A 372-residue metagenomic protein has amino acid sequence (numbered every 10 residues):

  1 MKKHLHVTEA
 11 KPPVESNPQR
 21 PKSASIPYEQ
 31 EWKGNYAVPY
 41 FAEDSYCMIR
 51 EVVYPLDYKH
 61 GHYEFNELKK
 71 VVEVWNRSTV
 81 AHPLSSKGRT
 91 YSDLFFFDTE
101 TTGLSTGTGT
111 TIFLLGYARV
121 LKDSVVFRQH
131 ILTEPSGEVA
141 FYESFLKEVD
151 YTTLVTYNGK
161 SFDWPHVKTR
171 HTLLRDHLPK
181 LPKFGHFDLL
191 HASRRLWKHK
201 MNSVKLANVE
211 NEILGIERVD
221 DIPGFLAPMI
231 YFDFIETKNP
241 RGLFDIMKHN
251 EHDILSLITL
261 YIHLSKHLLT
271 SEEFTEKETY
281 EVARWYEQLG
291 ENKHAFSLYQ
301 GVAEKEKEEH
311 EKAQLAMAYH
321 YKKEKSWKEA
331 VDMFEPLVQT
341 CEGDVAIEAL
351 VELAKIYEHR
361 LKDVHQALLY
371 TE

Functional and structural regions predicted by a protein language model:
M1-Y91: N-terminal accessory regions of nucleic-acid-interacting proteins
H82-T153: Conserved RNase H-like, two-metal-ion catalytic cores of nucleic-acid enzymes
K122-N208, E212: Conserved DEDDh/DEDDy metal-dependent 3′-5′ exonuclease domain
R195, H199-E273, T279-Y280: Acidic, Mg2+-coordinating catalytic module of metal-dependent nucleases/exonucleases that use a two-metal-ion mechanism
Y286, M317, Y321, Y357-E358: Residue at a conserved register position within TPR or TPR-like alpha-solenoid repeats
L289, E324, R360-L361: Structural motif corresponding to the intra-repeat A-B loop/turn of tetratricopeptide repeats
